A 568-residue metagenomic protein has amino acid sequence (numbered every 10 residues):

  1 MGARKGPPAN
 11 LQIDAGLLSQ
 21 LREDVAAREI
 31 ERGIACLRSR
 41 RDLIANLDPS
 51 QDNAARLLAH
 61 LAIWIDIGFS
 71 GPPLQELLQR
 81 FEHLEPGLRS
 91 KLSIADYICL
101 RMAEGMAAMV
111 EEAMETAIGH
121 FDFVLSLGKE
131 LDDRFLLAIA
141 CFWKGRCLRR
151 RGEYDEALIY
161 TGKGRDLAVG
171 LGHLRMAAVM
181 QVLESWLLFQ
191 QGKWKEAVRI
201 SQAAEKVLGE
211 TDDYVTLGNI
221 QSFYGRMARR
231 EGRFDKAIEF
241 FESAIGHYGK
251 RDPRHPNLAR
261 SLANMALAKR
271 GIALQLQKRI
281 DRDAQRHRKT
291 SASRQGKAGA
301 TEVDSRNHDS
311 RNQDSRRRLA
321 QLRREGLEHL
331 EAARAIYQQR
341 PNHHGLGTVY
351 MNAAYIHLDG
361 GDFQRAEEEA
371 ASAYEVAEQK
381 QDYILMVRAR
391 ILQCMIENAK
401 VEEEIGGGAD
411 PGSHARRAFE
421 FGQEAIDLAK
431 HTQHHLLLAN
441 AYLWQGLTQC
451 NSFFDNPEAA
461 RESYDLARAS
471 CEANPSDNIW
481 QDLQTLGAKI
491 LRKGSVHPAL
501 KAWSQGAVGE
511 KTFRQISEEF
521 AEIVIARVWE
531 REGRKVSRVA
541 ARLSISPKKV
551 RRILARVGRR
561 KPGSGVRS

Functional and structural regions predicted by a protein language model:
L11, Q51-D52, A95, F135 (+6 more regions): Residue signature of alpha-solenoid helical repeat architecture, marking inter-repeat boundaries and helix-start
A15, A55-A59, C99, I139 (+9 more regions): Residue register of alpha-helical TPR repeats
D24, G68, R101, A108 (+15 more regions): Residue at a conserved register position within TPR or TPR-like alpha-solenoid repeats
A27, E111, L131, K144 (+12 more regions): Structural motif corresponding to the intra-repeat A-B loop/turn of tetratricopeptide repeats
R41-A45, F81-R89, D122-K129, D133 (+9 more regions): Amphipathic alpha-helical segments of tetratricopeptide repeats
Q505-S568: Bacterial C-terminal helix-turn-helix
